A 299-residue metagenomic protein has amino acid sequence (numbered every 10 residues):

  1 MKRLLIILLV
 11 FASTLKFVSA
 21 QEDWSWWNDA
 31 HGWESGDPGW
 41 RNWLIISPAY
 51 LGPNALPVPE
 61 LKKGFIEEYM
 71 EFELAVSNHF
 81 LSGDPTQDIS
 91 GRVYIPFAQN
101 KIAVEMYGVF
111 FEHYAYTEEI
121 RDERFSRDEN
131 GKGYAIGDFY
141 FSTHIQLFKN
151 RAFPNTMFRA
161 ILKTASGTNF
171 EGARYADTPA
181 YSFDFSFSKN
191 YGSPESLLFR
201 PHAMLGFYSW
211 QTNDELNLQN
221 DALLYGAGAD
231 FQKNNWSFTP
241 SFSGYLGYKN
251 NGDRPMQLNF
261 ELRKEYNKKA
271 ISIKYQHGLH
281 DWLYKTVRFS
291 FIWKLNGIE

Functional and structural regions predicted by a protein language model:
M1-S25: Bacterial Sec-dependent N-terminal signal peptides
Q21-T164, Y181-S188, G192, W236-P240 (+3 more regions): Transmembrane beta-barrel domains of Gram-negative outer membranes and organellar outer membranes
H79-L81, F111-H113, I161-G167, G206-T212 (+3 more regions): Structural signature of outer-membrane beta-barrel domains
S82-T86, K132-D138, R174-A180, S196 (+4 more regions): Transmembrane beta-barrel outer-membrane domains
D84, A103, Y116, R151-F153 (+7 more regions): Short acidic, gly/pro-rich beta-turn/loop elements at beta-sheet edges and active-site/ligand-binding grooves
T117, R127-D128, L216-N217, L223-E299: Outer membrane beta-barrel transmembrane domains
D128-K132, A165-A176, Y208-L216: Surface-exposed cleft-lining segments at the edges of enzyme active sites
A176-G247: Detector for outer-membrane/organellar transmembrane beta-barrel domains, recognizing the amphipathic beta-strand
